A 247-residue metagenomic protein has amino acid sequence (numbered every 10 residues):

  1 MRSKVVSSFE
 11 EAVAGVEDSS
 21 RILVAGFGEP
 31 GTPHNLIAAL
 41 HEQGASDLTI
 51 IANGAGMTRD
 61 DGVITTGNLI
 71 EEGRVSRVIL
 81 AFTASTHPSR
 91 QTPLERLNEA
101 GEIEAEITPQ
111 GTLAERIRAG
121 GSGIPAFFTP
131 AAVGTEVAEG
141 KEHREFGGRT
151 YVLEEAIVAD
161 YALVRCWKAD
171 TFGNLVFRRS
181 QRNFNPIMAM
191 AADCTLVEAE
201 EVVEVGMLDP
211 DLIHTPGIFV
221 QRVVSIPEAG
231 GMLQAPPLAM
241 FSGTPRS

Functional and structural regions predicted by a protein language model:
M1-S247: Conserved alpha/beta enzyme-core scaffold
